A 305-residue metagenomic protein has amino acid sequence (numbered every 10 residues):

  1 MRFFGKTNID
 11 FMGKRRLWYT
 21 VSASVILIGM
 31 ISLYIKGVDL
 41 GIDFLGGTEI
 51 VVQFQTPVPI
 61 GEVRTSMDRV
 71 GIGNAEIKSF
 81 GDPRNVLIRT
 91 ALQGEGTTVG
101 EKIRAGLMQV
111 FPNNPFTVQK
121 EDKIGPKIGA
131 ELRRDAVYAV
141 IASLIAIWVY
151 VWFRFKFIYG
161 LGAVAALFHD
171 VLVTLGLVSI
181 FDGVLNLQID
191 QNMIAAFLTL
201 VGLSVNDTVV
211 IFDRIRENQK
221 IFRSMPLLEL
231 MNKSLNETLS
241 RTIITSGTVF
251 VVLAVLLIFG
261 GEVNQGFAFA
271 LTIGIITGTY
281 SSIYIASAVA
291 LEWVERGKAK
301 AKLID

Functional and structural regions predicted by a protein language model:
M1-D305: A structural signal for conserved, well-ordered secondary-structure elements that form binding/interaction cores
